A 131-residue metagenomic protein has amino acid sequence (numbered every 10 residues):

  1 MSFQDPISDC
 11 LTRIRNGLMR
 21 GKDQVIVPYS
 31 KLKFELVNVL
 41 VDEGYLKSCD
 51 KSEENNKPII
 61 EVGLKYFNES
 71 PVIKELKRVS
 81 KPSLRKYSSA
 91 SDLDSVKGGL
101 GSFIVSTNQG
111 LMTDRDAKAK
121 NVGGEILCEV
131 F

Functional and structural regions predicted by a protein language model:
M1-F131: Core subunits and conserved enzymes of cellular information-processing and envelope-translocation systems across
